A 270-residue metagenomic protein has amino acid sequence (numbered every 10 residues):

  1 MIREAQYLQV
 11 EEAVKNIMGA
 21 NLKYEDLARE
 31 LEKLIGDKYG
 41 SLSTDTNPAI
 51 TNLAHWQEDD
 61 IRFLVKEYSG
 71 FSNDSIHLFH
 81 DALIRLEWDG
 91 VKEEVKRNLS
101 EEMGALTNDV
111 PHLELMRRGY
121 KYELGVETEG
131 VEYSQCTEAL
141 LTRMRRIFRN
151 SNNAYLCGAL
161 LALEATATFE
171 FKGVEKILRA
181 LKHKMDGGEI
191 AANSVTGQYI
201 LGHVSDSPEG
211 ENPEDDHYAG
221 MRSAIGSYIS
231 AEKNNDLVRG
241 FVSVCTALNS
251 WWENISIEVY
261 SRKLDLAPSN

Functional and structural regions predicted by a protein language model:
E4, E214-H217, Y228-N270: Acidic, carboxylate-rich catalytic segments that either coordinate divalent cations
Y7-N21, L27-E58, N73-I76: Short alpha-helical hairpin
K23-D37, E93-D206, T246, S250 (+1 more regions): Active-site-proximal alpha-helical scaffolds that flank and shape metal-associated catalytic sites
P48-Q57, S75-R97, I177-D186: Helix-loop segments that flank and shape redox-cofactor active sites
Q57-V65: Membrane-entry segments of alpha-helical transmembrane domains in multi-pass membrane proteins
K66, E93-R97, N235-V242: Short, charged, amphipathic alpha-helical segments
A82, E94-N98, F171-K172, P208 (+2 more regions): A structural feature that tracks compact, well-ordered secondary-structure segments with a strong bias toward
A192-F241: Accessory, usually C-terminal, subdomains that scaffold auxiliary metal cofactors
